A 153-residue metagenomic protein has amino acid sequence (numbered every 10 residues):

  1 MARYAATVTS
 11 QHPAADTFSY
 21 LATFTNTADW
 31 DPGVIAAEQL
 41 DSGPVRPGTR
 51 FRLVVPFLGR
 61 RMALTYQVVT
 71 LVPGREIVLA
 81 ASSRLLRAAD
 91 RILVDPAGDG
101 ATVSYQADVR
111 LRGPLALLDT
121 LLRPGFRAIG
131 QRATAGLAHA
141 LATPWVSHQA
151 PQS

Functional and structural regions predicted by a protein language model:
M1-D41, R46, S153: Hydrophobic ligand-binding cavity/cleft-lining segments
R3-A5, R61-T65, R87-R91: Short, surface-exposed coil-to-beta transition loops
A6-V8, L53-V55, L79, I92 (+1 more regions): Preference for bulky hydrophobic residues occupying beta-strand positions in well-ordered beta-sheet regions
Q11, L71-P73, A97-D99: Structural motif
A15-F18, Q131, A135: Amphipathic alpha-helical segments that line or abut small-molecule/effector binding pockets and mediate allosteric
E38-L85, T102, R132-P151: Glycine-rich portal/gate segments that line the openings of hydrophobic small-molecule binding cavities
A80-R132, H148-Q149: Beta-strand/loop substructures that line and gate deep hydrophobic ligand-binding cavities in soluble
